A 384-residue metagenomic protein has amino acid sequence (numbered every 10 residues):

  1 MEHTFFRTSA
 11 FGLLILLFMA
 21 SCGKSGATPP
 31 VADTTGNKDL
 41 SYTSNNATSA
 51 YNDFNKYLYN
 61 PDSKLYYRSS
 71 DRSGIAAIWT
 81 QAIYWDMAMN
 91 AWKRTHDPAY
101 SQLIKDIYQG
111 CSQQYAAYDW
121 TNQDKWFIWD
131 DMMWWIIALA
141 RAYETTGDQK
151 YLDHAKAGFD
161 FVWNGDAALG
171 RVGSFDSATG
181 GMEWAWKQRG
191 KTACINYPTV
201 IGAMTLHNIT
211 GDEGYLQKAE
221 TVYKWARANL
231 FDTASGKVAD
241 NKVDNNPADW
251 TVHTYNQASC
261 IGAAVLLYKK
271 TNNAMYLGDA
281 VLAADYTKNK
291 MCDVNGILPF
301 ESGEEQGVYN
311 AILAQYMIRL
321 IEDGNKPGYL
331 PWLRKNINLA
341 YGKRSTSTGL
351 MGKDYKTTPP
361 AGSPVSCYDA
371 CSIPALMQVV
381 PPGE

Functional and structural regions predicted by a protein language model:
M1-F11: Bacterial N-terminal signal peptides that target proteins for export
E2, L16-N45: Bacterial Sec-dependent N-terminal signal peptides
T35-M87, A91-L103, I107-D130, K191 (+2 more regions): CBM-like carbohydrate-recognition segments
S101-L206, L216-E220: Extended ligand-binding groove/face enriched in aromatic
A193-T199, A203-H207, Y215-A264: Active-site cradle of extracellular carbohydrate-active enzymes
H253-T271, M275-C292: Oxyanion-binding "anion nests"
